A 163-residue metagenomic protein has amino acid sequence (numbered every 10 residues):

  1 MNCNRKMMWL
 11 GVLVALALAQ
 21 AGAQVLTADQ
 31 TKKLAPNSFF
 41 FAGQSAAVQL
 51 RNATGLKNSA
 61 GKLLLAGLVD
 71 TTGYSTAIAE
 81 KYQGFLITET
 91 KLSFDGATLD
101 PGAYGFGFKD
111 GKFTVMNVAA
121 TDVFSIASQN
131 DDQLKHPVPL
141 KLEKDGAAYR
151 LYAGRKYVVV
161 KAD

Functional and structural regions predicted by a protein language model:
M1-G11: Bacterial N-terminal signal peptides that target proteins for export
W9-A19: Bacterial N-terminal signal peptides
G22-A77, S125-D163: Primarily secretory-pathway and cell-envelope proteins
T71-A119: Mid-length scaffold segments of soluble, non-membrane domains
